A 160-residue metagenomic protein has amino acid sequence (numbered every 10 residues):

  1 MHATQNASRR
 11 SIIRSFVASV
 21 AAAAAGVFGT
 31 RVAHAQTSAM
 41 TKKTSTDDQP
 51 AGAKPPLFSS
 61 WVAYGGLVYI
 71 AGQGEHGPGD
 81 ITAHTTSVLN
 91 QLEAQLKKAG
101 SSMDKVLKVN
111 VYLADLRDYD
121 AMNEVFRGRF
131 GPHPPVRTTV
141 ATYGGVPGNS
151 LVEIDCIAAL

Functional and structural regions predicted by a protein language model:
H2-T86, K97, A114-L160: N-terminal presequence-like segments and the immediate start of the first folded domain
L92: Residue-level signal for inorganic ion chemistry
L96-D104: Phosphate/pyrophosphate-binding loops at sites that engage ATP/ADP/AMP, CoA/4′-phosphopantetheine, polyphosphate
D104-V106, R137: Short secondary-structure junction motifs
V106-D115: Acidic helix-start/capping segments at beta-turn-to-alpha-helix junctions
